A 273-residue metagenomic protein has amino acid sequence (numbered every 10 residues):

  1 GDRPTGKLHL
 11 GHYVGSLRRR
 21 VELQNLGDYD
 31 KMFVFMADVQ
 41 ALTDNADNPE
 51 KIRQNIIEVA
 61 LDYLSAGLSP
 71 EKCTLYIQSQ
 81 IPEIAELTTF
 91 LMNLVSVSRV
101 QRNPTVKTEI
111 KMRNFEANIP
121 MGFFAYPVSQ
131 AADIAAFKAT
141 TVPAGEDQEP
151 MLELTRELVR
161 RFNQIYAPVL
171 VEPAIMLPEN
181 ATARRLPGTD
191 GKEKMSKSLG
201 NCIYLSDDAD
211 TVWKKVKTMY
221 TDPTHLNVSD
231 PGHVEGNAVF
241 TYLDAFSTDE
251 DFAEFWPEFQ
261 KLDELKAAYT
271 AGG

Functional and structural regions predicted by a protein language model:
D2-A131: N-terminal Rossmann-like or analogous alpha/beta NTP/dinucleotide-binding catalytic cores that position adenine
P4, V142-P143, N201: A generic structural motif
H12, P150, R156-G273: Conserved nucleotide- and phosphate/pyrophosphate-binding catalytic cores in adenylate/nucleotidyl-handling enzymes
D38-Q40, A131-I134, G191, T248: Short connector loops/turns at beta-strand edges and beta->alpha or beta->beta junctions
L42-N45, A136-T140, K194-M195: Active-site-proximal beta-alpha loop/turn segments in soluble metabolic enzymes
Y63, L91, D147, K192 (+1 more regions): Divalent metal-coordination and catalytic microenvironments
V97-R102, A136-P143, S247-P257: Short helix-capping/linker segments at secondary-structure and domain boundaries
V106-T108, R113-F162, Y166, P187: Internal, conserved structured core segments that host functional sites
